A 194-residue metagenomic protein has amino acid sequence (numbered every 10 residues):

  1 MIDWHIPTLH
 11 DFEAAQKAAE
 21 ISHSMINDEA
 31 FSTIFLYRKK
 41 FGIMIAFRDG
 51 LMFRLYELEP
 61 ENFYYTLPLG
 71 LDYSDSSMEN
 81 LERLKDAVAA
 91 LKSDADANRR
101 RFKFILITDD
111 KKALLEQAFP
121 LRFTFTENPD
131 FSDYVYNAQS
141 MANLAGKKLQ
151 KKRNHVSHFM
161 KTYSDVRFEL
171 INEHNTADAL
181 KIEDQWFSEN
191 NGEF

Functional and structural regions predicted by a protein language model:
I2-T8, A19: Long, contiguous, compositionally biased segments that the model treats as domain-scale units
T8, F12, K152-R153: A structural signal for well-ordered alpha-helical scaffolds and beta->alpha junctions
F12-R38: Intrinsically disordered, low-complexity, positively charged segments
H23, N27, D96-R100, R167 (+1 more regions): Residue-level signal for secondary-structure boundary elements
D28-D110: Conserved donor-binding loop and adjoining core beta-sheet/short helix segment in diverse acyl/aminoacyl transferases
A87-V88, Q117-L121: Short acidic (Asp/Glu) patches
F119-E193: Acyltransferase donor/substrate-recognition loop-hinge adjacent to the catalytic core
